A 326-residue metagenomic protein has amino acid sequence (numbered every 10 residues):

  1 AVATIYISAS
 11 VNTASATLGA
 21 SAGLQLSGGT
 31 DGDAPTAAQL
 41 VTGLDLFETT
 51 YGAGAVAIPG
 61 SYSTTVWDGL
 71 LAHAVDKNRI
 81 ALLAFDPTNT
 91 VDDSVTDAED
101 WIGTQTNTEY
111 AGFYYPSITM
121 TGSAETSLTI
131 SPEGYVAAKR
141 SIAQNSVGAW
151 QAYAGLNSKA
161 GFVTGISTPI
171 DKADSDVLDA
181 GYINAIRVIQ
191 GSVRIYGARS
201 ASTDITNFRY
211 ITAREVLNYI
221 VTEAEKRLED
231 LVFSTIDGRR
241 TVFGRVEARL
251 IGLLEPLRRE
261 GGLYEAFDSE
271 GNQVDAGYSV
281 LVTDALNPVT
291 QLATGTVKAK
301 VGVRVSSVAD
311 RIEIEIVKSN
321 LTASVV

Functional and structural regions predicted by a protein language model:
A1-P35, T42, T119, S123 (+1 more regions): Small/polar, repeat-rich beta-turn/loop motifs that tile beta-strand-dominated architectures
T42-V326: Structured, hydrophobic secondary-structure cores that serve as assembly/anchoring elements
